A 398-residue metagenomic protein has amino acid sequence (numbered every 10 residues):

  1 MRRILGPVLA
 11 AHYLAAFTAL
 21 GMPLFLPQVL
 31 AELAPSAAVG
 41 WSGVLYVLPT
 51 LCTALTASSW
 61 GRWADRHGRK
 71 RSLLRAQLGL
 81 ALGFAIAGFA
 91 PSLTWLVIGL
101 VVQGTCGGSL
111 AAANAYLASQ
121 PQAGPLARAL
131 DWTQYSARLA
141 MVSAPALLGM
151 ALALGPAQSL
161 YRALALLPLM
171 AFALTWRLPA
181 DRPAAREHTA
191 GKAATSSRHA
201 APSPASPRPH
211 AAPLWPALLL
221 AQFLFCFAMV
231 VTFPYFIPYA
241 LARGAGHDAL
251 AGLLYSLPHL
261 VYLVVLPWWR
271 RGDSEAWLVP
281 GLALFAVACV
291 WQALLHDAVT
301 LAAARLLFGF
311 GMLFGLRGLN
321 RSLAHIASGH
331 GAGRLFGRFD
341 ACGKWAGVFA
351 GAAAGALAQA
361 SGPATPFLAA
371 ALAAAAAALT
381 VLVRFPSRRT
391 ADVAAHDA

Functional and structural regions predicted by a protein language model:
M1-V47, L214-H247, A251-L254: Helix-loop boundary and gating motifs at the non-cytosolic
Y13, T94-G108, T300-F314: Hydrophobic core of transmembrane alpha-helices in multi-pass small-molecule transporters, especially MFS/SLC-type
L51-L55, A251-G272: Transmembrane alpha-helices of Major Facilitator/SLC transporters
G68, F89-T94, L294-H296: Helix-breaking motifs and short loop linkers at transmembrane-helix boundaries and internal kinks in secondary membrane
R71-I86, A276-W291: Structural signature of the two symmetry-related core transmembrane helices
G99-A137: Cytoplasmic helix-loop-helix junction between adjacent transmembrane helices in 12-TM secondary transporters
S159-W176, P366-V383: Symmetry-related core transmembrane helices of the 12-TM Major Facilitator Superfamily/SLC fold
A332-Q359: A late C-terminal transmembrane helix in Major Facilitator Superfamily
